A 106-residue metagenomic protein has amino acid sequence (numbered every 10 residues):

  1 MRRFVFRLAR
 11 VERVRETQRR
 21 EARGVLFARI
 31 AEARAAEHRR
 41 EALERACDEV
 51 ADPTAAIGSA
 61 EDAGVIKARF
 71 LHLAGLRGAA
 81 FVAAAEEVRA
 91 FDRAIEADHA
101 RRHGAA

Functional and structural regions predicted by a protein language model:
M1-A106: Charge-rich amphipathic alpha-helical interaction elements
